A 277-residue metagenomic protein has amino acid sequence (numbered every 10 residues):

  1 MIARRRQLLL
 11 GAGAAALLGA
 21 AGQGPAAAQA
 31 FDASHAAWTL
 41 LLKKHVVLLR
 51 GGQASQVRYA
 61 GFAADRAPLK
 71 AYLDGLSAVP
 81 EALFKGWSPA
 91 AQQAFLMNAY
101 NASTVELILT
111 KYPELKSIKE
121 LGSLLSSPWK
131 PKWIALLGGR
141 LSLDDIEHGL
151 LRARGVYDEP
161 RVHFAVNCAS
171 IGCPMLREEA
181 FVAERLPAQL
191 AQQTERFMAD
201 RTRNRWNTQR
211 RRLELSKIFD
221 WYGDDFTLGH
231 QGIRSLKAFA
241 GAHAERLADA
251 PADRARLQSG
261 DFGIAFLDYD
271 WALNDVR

Functional and structural regions predicted by a protein language model:
Q7-A26: N-terminal export signals
A30-G86, A90-A94, T104-R277: Interaction/scaffold regions that mediate signaling and macromolecular assembly across diverse proteins
M97: Surface-exposed, glycine/proline- and aromatic-rich loop segments on solvent-exposed faces across compartments
